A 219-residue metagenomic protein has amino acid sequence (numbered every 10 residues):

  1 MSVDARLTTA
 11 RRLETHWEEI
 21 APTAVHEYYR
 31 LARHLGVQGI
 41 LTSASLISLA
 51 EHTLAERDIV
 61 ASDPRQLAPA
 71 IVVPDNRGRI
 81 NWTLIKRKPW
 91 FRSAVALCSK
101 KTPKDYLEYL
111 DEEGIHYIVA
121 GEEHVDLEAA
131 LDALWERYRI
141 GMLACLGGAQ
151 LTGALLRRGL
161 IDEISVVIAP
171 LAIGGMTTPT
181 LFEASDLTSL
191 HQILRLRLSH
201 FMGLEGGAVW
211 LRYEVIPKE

Functional and structural regions predicted by a protein language model:
M1-E219: Enzymes that bind and transform nitrogen-containing heteroaromatic metabolites
